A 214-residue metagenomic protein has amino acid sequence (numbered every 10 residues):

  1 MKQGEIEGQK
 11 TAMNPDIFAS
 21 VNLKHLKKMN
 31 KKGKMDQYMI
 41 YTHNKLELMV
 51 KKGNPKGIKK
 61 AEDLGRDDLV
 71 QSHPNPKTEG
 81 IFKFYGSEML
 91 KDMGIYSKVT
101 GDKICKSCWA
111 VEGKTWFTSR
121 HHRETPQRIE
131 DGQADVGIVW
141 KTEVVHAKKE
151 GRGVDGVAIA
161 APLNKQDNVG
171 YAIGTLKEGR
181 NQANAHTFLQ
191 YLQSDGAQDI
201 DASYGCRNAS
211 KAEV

Functional and structural regions predicted by a protein language model:
M1-G4, Q9-N14, N22-L23, K27-K31 (+2 more regions): Exported/periplasmic ABC-transporter solute-binding proteins
A19: Phosphate-/polyanion-interacting regions in eukaryotic proteins
K34: Acyl-donor-binding surface of acyltransferase catalytic domains
